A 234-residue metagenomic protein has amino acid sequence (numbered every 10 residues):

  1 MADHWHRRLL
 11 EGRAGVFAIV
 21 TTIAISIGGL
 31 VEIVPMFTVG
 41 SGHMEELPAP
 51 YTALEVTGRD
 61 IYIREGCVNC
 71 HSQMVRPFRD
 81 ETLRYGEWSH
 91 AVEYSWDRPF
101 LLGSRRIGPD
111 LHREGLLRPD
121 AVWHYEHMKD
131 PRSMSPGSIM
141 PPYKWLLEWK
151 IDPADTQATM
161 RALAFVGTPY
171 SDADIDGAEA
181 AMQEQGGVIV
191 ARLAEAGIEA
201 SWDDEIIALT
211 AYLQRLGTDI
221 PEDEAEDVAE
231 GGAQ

Functional and structural regions predicted by a protein language model:
M1-G15, R64-M74, L101-G108: Charged, low-complexity, helix/coiled-coil-prone segments
M1-Y51, A178-Q185, Y212-Q234: Post-cleavage N-terminal segment of exported redox proteins
F17-S26, L83-I206: Electron-transfer interface patches adjacent to heme c in soluble/periplasmic c-type cytochromes and di-/multiheme
V34-S41, E65-N69, M74-F78, P131-R132 (+1 more regions): A generic secondary-structure signal for well-formed alpha-helical elements
P35-P48, A53-T57, S72, W88-Y94 (+1 more regions): Sequence context of c-type cytochrome heme-c attachment sites
G40-I63, V75-F78, T82, I107-P109 (+3 more regions): Electrostatic cytochrome c docking/interface patches
G58, R64-Q73, H124, L209 (+1 more regions): The canonical Cys-X-X-Cys-His
C70, P136-Y143, I220-V228: Surface-exposed patches in mature extracellular/periplasmic domains of secreted proteins
